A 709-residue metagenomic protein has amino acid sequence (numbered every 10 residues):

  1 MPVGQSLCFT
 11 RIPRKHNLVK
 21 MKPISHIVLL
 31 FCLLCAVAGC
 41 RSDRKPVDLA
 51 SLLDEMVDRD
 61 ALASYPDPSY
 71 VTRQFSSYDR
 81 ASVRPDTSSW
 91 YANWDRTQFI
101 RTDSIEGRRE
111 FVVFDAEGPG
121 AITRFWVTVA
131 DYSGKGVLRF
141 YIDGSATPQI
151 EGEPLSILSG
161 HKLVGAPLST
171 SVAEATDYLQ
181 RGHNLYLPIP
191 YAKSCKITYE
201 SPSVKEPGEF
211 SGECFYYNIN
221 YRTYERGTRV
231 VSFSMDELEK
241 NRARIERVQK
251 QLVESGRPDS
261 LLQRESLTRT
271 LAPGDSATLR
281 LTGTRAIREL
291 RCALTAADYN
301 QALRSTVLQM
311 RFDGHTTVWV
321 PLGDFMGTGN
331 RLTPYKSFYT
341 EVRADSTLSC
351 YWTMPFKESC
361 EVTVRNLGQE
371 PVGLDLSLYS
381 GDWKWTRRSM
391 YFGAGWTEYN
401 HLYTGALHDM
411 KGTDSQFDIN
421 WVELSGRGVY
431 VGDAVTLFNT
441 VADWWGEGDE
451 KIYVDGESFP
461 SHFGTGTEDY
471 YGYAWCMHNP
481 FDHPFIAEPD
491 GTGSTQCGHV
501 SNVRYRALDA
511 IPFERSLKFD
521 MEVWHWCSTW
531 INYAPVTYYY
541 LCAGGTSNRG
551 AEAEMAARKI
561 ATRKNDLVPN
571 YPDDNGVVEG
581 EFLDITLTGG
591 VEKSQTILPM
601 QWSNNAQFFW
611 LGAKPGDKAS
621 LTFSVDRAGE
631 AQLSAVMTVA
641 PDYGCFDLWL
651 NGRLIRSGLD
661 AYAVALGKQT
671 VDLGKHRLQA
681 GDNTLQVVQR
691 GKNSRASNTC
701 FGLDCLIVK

Functional and structural regions predicted by a protein language model:
P2-V3, C8-T10: Intrinsically disordered, low-complexity segments enriched in serine/proline and basic residues
F9-K20: Short, Lys/Arg-enriched N-terminal segments with co-localized hydrophobic residues within the first ~10-30 amino acids
V19-V28: Bacterial N-terminal signal peptides that target proteins for export
V28-A36: Bacterial N-terminal signal peptides
V37-K45: Bacterial Sec-dependent signal peptides at the C-terminal "C-region" and cleavage site
R44-L567: Beta-strand-centric surfaces of beta-sandwich/beta-rich domains
D449-E450, V454, K559-K709: Extracytoplasmic
